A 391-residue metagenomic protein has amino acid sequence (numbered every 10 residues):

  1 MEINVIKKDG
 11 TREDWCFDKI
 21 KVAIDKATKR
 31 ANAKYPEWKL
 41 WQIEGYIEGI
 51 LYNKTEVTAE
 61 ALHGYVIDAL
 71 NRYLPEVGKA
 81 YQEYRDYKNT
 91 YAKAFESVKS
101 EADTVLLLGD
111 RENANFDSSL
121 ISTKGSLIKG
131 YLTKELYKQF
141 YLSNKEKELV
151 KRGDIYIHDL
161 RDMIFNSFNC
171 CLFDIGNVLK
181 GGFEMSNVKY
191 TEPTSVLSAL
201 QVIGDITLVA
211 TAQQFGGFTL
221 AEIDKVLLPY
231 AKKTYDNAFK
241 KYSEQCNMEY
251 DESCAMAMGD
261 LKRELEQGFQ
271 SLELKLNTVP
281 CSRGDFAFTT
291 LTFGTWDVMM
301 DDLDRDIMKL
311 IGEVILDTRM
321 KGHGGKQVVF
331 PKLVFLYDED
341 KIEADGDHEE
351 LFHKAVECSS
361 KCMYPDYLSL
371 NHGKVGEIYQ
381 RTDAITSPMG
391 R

Functional and structural regions predicted by a protein language model:
M1-L108: Charged, amphipathic alpha-helical regulatory modules used for macromolecular assembly or allosteric control
V98-R391: Conserved catalytic cores of very large enzyme subunits
